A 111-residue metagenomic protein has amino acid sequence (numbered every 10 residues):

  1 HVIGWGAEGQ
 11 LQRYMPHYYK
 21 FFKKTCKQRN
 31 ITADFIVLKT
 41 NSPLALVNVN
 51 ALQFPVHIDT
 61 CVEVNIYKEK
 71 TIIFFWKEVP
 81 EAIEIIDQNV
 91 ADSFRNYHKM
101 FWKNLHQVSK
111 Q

Functional and structural regions predicted by a protein language model:
H1-I86, V90: Hydrophobic protein-protein interaction segments
A82-Q111: Signature of lipid phosphatidyltransferase scaffolds
